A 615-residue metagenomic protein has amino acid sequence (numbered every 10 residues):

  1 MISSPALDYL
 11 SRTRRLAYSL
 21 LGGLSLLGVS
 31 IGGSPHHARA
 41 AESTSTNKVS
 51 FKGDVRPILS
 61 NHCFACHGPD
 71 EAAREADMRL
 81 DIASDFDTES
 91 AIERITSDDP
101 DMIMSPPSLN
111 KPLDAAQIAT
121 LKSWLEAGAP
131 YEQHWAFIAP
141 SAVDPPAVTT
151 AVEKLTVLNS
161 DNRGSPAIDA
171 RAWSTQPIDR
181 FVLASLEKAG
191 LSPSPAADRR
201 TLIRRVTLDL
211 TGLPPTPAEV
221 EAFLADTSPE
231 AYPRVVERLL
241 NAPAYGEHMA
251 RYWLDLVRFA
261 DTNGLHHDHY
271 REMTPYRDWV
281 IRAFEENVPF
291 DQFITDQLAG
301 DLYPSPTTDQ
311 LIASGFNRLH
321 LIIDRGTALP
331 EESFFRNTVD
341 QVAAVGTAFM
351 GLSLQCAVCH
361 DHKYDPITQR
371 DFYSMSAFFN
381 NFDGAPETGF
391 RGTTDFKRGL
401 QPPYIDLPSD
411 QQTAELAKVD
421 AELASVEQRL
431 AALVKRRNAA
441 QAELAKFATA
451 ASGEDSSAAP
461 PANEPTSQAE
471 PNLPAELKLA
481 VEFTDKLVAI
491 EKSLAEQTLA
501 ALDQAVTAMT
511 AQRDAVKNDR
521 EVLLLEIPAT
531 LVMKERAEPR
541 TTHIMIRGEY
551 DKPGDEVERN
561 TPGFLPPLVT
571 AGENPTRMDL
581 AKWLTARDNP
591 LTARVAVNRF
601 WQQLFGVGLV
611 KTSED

Functional and structural regions predicted by a protein language model:
M1-R14: N-terminal secretory signal peptides that target proteins for export/translocation
A17-G32: Bacterial N-terminal signal peptides
G28-E42: Signal peptide processing junction and immediate N-terminal pro/mature segment of secreted/exported proteins
A38-P57, P106-K111, A115, S174 (+2 more regions): Electrostatic cytochrome c docking/interface patches
D54, L59-A65, D70, V206 (+2 more regions): Short pre-active-site segment immediately N-terminal to redox-active cysteine/selenocysteine motifs in thiol-based
A65, A73-I82, I95-T120, Q133 (+2 more regions): Axial heme c-ligation environment in periplasmic c-type cytochrome domains
A119-L125, A129-L155, D161-P403, R540-I546 (+1 more regions): Short, structured secondary-structure elements that scaffold catalytic or ligand/cofactor-binding regions
L125-Y131, A136, G164, A189-P193 (+4 more regions): Substrate/cofactor-recognition hotspot
